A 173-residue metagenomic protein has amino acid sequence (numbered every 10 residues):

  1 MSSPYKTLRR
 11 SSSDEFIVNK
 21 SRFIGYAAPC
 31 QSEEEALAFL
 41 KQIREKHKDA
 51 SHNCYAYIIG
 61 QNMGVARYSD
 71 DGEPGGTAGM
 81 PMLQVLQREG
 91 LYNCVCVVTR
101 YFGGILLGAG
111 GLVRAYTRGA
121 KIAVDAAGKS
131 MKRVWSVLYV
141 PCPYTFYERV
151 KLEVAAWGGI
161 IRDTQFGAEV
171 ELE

Functional and structural regions predicted by a protein language model:
M1-G76: C-terminal regulatory domains involved in ligand/effector binding and gene-expression control
H47-A50, A156-R162: A common structural junction motif
A66, E73-L107: Ordered, amphipathic secondary-structure segments that act as subunit-interaction surfaces in large macromolecular
G111-V113: Conserved structured catalytic cores and adjacent interaction surfaces of nucleotide-binding/hydrolyzing enzymes
A115, G119-A127: Stable alpha-helical structural segments in soluble proteins, enriched in small hydrophobic residues
K129-F146: Short glycine-/aliphatic-rich beta-strand segments at the starts of folded cytosolic domains
P141-I160: Short amphipathic alpha-helix segments
L172-E173: Terminal, non-globular segments
